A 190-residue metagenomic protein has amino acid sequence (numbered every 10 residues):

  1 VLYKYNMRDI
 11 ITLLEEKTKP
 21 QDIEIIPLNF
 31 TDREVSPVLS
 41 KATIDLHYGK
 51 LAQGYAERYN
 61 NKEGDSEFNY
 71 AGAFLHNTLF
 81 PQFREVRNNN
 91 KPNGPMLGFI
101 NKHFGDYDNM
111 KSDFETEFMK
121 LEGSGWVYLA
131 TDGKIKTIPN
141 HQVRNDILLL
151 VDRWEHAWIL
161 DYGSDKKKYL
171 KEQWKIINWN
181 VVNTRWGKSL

Functional and structural regions predicted by a protein language model:
V1-N6: Short, Lys/Arg-enriched N-terminal segments with co-localized hydrophobic residues within the first ~10-30 amino acids
I10, L14-L190: Feature for soluble, non-membrane regions of globular proteins
